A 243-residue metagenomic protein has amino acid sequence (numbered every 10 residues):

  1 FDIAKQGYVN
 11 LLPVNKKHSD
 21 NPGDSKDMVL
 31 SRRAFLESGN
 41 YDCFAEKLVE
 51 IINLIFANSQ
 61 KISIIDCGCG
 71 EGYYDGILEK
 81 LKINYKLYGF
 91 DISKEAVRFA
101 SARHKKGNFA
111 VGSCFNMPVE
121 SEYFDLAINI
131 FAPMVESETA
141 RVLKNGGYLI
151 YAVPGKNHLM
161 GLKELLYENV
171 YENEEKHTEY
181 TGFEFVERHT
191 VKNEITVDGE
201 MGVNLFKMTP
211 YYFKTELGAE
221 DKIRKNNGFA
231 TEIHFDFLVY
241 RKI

Functional and structural regions predicted by a protein language model:
F1-N21: N-terminal auxiliary segments of SAM/dcSAM-dependent transferases
H18, G23-K47: Class I SAM-dependent methyltransferase Rossmann-like catalytic core, especially the SAM/SAH-binding loop
S63-D66, E71-N116: Class I SAM-dependent methyltransferase SAM/SAH-binding core
F115-L126: A short acidic, Gly/Pro-enriched loop at the edge of an enzyme's catalytic core that lines a small-molecule cofactor
F124-E138, V153: A short SAM/SAH-binding and catalytic strip from SAM-dependent methyltransferases
E136-Y148: A short glycine-rich, Lys/Arg-flanked "PGG" loop and its adjoining helix->strand segment in the class I
Y148-E179: Conserved class I S-adenosyl-L-methionine
V191-I243: Conserved Class I S-adenosyl-L-methionine
